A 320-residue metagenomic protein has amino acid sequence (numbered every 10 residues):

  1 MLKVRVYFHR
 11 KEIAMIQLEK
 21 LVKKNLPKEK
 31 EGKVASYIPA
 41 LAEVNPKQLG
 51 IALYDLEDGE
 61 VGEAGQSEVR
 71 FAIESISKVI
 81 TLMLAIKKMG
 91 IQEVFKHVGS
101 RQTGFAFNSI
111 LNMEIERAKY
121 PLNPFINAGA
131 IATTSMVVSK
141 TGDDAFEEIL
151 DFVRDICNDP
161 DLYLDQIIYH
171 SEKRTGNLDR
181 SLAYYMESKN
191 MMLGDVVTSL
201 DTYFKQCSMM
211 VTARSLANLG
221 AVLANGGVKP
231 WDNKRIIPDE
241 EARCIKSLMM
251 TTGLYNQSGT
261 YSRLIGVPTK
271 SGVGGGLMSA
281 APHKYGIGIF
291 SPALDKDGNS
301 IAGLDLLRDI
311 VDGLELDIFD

Functional and structural regions predicted by a protein language model:
K3-A14: Short, Lys/Arg-enriched N-terminal segments with co-localized hydrophobic residues within the first ~10-30 amino acids
A14-E31, A85-I91, F95-Y203: Active-site-adjacent helix/loop patches that line small-molecule binding or acyl-intermediate pockets
V22, G226-D320: Structured C-terminal helix/loop/strand segments within mature extracytoplasmic catalytic/sensor domains
P27-E63, M278-S279: A short, well-structured edge-of-sheet supersecondary motif
L41-V44, L122, R174, G266-K270: Short Gly/Pro-enriched turn/cap motifs at secondary-structure boundaries
D58, A72-F95, L219, I287: Active-site SXXK
S75-S77, T81, F125-G129, T212-L216 (+3 more regions): Catalytic-loop motifs flanking and including active-site residues across diverse enzymes
D143, K173, Y184-C244, D297-S300: Penicillin-binding protein/beta-lactamase superfamily catalytic region
